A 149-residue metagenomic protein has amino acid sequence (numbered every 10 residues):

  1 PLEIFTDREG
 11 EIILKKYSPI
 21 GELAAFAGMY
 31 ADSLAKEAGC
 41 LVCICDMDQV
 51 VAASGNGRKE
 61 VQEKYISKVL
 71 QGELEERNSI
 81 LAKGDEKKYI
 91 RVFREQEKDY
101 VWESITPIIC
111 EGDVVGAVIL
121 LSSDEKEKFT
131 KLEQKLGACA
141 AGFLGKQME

Functional and structural regions predicted by a protein language model:
I4-T6, C43-I44: Short beta-strand
T6-Y17: Short, basic amphipathic alpha-helical segments that act as recognition/interaction helices in nucleic-acid-binding
G21-S33, K64-G72, A117-E149: Juxtadomain coupling helices with adjacent low-complexity linkers
M29-E97: Structured interaction and signal-relay segments at domain junctions
A53, G116-A117: Short glycine-/small-residue motifs
W102-I109: A short, aliphatic-rich beta-strand micro-motif
